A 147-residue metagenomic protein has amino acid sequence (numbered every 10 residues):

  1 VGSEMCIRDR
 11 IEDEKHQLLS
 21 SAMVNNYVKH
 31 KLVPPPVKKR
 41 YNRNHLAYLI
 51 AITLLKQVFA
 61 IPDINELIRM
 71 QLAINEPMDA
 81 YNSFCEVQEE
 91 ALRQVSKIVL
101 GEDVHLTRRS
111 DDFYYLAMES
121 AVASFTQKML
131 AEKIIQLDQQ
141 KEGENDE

Functional and structural regions predicted by a protein language model:
V1-C6: Short, small-residue-biased leader/transition segments that mark boundaries at the very start of proteins
I7-S21: Short, positively charged loop/turn segments that connect secondary-structure elements
D13, V37-R40: Helix-loop segments that flank and shape redox-cofactor active sites
V24-N25: Short, hydrophobic-biased segments on the C-terminal half of alpha helices that form "recognition helices"
K31: Glycine-centered, phosphate/nucleic-acid-interacting loop/turn motifs that mediate DNA/RNA or nucleotide
K39-E147: Arg/Lys-rich, alpha-helical DNA-contact motif
